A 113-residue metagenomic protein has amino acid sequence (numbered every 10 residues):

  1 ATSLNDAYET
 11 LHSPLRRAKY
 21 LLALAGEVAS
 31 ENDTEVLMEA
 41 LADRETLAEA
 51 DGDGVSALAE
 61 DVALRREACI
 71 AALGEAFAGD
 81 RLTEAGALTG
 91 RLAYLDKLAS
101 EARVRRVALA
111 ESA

Functional and structural regions predicted by a protein language model:
A1-A113: C-terminal accessory/regulatory regions appended to core domains
